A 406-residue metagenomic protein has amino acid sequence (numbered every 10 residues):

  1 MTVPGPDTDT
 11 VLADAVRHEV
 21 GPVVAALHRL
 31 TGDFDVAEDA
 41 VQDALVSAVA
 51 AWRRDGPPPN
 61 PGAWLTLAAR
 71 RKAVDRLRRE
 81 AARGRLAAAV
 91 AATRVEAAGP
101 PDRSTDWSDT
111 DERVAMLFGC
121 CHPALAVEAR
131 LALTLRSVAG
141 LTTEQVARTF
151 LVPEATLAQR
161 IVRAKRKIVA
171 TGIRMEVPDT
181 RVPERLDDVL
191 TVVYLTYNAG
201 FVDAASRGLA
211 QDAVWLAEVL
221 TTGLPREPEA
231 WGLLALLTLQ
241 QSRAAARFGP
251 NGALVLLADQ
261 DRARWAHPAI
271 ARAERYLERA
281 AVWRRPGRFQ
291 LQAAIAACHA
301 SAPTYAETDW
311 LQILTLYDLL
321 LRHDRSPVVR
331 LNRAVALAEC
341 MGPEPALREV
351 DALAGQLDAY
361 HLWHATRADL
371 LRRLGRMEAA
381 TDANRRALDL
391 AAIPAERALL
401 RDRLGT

Functional and structural regions predicted by a protein language model:
T2-A25, D35, P183-T191: A short, charge-rich alpha-helical start-of-domain segment used by transcription regulators
A15-F34, S47-A51, F118-H122, V202 (+1 more regions): Amphipathic, Lys/Arg- and hydrophobic-enriched alpha-helical face
L27, A37-A48, L65-A68, A164 (+1 more regions): Short, small-hydrophobic-rich alpha-helical interface motif
V41, A210, A217, L277 (+6 more regions): Inward-facing hydrophobic residues that define packing positions of alpha-helical scaffold repeats
L45-V49, P59-A88: Σ70-family region 2.3-2.4 aromatic/basic alpha-helix that recognizes the −10 promoter and nucleates DNA melting
E80, A88-T143, V152-L316: Amphipathic helix-loop-helix modules that constitute alpha-helical solenoid scaffolds
Q241, T304-E307, H323, C340 (+1 more regions): Structural motif corresponding to the intra-repeat A-B loop/turn of tetratricopeptide repeats
